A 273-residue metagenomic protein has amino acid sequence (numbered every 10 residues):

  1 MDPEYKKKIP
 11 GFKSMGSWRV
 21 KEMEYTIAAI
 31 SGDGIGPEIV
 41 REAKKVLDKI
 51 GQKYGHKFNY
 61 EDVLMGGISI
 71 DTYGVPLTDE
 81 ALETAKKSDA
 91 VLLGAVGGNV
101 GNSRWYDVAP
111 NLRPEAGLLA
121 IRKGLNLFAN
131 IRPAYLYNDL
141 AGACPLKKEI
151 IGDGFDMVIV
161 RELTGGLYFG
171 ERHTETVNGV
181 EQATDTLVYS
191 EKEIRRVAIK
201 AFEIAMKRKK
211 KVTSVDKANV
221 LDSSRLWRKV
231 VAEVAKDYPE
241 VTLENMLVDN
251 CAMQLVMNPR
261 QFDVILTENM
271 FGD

Functional and structural regions predicted by a protein language model:
D2-Y5: Intrinsic-disorder-associated, low-complexity terminal segments enriched in Asp/Asn/His/Tyr and depleted of Lys/Arg
G11-E22: Short, Lys/Arg-enriched N-terminal segments with co-localized hydrophobic residues within the first ~10-30 amino acids
M23-I27: Extreme N-terminal starter segment of soluble prokaryotic enzymes
A28-K45, I50-G51, G179-D249: Glycine-rich phosphate/diphosphate-binding loop of Rossmann-like nucleotide-binding domains
D33-G36, D89, V160, A201 (+1 more regions): Buried hydrophobic positions in well-ordered alpha/beta secondary-structure cores of metabolic enzymes
G55-D79, M253-L255: N-terminal beta-loop-helix "entrance" segment that forms/cooperates in small-molecule cofactor or anionic ligand
I70-T184, M270: N-terminal glycine-rich phosphate/adenylate-binding segment common to multiple enzyme folds
E80-V100, E240-D273: Glycine-rich phosphate-binding loop
